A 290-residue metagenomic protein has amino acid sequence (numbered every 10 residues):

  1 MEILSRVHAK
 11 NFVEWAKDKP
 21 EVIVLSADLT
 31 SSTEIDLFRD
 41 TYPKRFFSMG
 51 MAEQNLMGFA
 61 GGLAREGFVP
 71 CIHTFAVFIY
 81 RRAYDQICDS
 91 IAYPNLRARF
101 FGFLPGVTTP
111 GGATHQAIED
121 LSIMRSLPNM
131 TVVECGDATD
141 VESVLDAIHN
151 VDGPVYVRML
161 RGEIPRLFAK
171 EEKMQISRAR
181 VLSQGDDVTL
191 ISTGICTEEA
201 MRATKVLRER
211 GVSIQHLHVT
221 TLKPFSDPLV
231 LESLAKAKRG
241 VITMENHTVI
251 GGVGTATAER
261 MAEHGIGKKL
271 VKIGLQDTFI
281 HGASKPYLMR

Functional and structural regions predicted by a protein language model:
M1-R158, E163-I164, K173: Thiamine diphosphate
E2-V7, D18-E21, S31-D40, V107-T109 (+1 more regions): Thiamine diphosphate
